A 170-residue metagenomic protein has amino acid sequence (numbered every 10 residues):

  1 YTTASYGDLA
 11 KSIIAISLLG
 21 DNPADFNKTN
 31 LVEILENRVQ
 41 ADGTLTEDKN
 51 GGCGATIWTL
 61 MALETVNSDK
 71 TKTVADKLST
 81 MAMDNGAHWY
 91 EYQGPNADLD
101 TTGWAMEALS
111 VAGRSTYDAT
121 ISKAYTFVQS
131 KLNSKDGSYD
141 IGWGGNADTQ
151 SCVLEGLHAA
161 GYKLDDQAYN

Functional and structural regions predicted by a protein language model:
Y1, A24-N27, L31-A41, S79 (+1 more regions): Eukaryotic RNA-binding helical-repeat scaffolds
Y1, L35, L78-S79, A124 (+2 more regions): Buried hydrophobic core positions in alpha-solenoid tandem helical repeats
T2-D25, T44-T71, D84-S122, S134-A168: An alpha-helical repeat/solenoid feature that recognizes helix-turn-helix modules
K28-V32, Q40, T71, A75 (+3 more regions): Core helices of alpha-solenoid repeat scaffolds
